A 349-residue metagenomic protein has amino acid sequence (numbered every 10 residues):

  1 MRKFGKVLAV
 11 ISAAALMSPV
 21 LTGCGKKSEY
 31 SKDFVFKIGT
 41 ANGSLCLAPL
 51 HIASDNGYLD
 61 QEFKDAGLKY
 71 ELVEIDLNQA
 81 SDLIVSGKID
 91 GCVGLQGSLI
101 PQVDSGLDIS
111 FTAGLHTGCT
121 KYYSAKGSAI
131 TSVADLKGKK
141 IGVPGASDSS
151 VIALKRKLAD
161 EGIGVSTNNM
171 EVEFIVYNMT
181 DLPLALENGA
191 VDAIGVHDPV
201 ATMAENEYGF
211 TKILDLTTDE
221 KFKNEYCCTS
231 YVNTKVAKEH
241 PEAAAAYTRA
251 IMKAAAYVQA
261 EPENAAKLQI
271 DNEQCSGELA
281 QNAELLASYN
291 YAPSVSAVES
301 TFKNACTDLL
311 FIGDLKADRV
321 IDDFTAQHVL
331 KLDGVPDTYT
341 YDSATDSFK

Functional and structural regions predicted by a protein language model:
M1-V35, Y339-K349: Short, low-complexity disordered leader/linker segments with a strong preference for bacterial N-terminal type II
K27-V176, D192, D198, I213: Short, glycine-/small- and polar/acidic-enriched structural segments that line small-molecule recognition paths
D60-G67, T218-K223, Y289-E299: Short, solvent-exposed loop/beta-turn-alpha elements that line the ligand-binding surface or hinge of extracytoplasmic
A66-K69, V165-E171, E273-L285, L315-D323: Short, surface-exposed acidic
Q96-G97, N168-E171, I175-D271: Pocket-lining segment of extracytoplasmic ligand-binding domains
K238-K316: Secondary-structure end/capping motifs
T307-K349: Conserved C-terminal helix/tail region of periplasmic/extracytoplasmic solute-binding proteins
